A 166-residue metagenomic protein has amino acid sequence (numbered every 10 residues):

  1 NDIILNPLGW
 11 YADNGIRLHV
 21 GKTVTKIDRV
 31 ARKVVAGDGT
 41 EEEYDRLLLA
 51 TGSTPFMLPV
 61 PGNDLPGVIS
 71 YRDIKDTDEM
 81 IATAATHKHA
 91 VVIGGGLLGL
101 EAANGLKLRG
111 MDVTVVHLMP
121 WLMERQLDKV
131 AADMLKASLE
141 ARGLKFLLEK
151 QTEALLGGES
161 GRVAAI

Functional and structural regions predicted by a protein language model:
I4-V91, E149, I166: FAD-binding core/adjacent interface of flavoenzyme oxidoreductases
L18-V35, E42, L108-I166: A Rossmann-like FAD-binding core segment of flavoenzymes
L98: Hydrophobic/small residue at the entry helix of a nucleotide-binding pocket
A102-L106: Aromatic pocket-lining residues of Rossmann-like dinucleotide-binding sites
